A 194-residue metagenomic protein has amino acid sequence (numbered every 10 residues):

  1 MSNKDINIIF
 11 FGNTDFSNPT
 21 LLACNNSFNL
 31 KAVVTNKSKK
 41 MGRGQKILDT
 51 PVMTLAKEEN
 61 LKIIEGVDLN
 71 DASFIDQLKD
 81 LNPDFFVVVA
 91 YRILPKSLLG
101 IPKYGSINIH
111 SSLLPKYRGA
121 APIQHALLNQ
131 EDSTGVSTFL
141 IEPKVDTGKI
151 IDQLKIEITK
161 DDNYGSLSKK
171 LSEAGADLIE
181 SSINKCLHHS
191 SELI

Functional and structural regions predicted by a protein language model:
M1-G44: N-terminal Rossmann-like dinucleotide-binding module
I9, K31-V34, K62-L81, F86 (+2 more regions): Internal alpha/beta domain cores that form substrate/cofactor-binding pockets in large enzymes and binding proteins
N26, F85-I194: Donor/substrate-binding cores of folate-linked one-carbon enzymes
K39-E59: N-terminal beta-loop-helix "entrance" segment that forms/cooperates in small-molecule cofactor or anionic ligand
